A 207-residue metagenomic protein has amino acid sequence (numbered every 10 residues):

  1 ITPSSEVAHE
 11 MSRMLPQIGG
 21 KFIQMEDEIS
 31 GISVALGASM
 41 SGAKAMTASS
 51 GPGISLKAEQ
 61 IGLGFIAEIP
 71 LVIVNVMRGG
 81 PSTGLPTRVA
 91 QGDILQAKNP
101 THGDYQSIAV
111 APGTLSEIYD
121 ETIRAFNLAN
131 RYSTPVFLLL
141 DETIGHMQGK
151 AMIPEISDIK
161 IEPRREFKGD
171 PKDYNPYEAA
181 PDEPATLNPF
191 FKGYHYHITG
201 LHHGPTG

Functional and structural regions predicted by a protein language model:
I1-P100, Q106, E142: Thiamine diphosphate
M11-M14, G62-F65, I123-L128, I153-I156: Short, solvent-exposed amphipathic alpha-helical segments in soluble enzyme and RNA/protein-processing domains
D27, T114, H203-G207: Intrinsic-disorder/low-complexity, polar/charged segments
S33-V34, D120, Q148-G149: Short, solvent-exposed polar/charged micro-motifs at secondary-structure junctions
R88-F137, D141-E142, H146, P154 (+1 more regions): Conserved thiamine diphosphate
N130-G207: Flexible, low-complexity linker and terminal segments
